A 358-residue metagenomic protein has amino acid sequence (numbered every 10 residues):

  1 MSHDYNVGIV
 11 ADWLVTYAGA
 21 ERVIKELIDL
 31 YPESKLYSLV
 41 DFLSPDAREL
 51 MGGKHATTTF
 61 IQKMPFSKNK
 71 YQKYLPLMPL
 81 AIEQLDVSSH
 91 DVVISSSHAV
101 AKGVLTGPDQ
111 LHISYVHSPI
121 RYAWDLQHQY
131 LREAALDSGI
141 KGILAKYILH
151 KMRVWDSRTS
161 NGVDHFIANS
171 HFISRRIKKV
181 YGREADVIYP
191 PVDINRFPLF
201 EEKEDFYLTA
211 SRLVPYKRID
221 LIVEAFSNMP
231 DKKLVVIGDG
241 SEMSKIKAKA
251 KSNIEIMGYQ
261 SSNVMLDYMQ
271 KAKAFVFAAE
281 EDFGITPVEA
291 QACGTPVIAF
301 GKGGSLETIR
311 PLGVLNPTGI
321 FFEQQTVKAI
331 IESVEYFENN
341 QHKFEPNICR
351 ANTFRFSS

Functional and structural regions predicted by a protein language model:
L30-K102: Active-site donor-binding segments of glycosyltransferases and PAPS-dependent sulfotransferases
L75, Q325, Q341-S358: A charged, aromatic-enriched C-terminal amphipathic alpha-helix characteristic of glycosyltransferases across folds
E133-F166, S174: Membrane-proximal helix-turn-helix segments that form the acceptor-binding/catalytic region of lipid-linked
P198-K217, I222-M229, L234-V235: Conserved donor-binding/catalytic core segment of Leloir-type glycosyltransferases
S244-L266: Nucleotide-activated donor-binding/catalytic signature segment of Leloir-type glycosyltransferases, i.e., the conserved
Q270-D282, T295: Acidic donor-binding loop of glycosyltransferase active sites
P296-G301, I309: Short hydrophobic beta-strand element within catalytic cores of glycosyltransferases and related nucleotide-activated
L306-Y336: Change "using UDP/GDP/dTDP sugars" to "using nucleotide sugars
